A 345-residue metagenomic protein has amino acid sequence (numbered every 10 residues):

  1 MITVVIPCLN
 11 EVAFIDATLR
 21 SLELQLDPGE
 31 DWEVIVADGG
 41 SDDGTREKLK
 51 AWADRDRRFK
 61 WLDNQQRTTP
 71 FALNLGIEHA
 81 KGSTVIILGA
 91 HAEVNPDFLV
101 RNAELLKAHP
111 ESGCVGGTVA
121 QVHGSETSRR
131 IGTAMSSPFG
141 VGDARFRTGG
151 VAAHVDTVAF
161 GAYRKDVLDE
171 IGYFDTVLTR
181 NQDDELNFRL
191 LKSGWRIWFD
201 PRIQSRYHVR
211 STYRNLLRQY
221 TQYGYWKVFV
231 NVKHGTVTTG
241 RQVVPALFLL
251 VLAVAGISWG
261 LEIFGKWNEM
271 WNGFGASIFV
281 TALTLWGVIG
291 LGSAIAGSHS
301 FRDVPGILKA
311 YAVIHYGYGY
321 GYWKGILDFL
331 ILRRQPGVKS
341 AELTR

Functional and structural regions predicted by a protein language model:
R20-D31: Short, acidic, metal-binding catalytic loop of nucleotide-sugar glycosyltransferases
D38-E47, Q66, H91-E93: A conserved acidic beta->alpha catalytic loop
N64-A80, R101, V155-V158: Glycine-rich, basic loop-to-helix element that forms the pyrophosphate-binding segment of sugar-nucleotide handling
V85: Short aromatic/hydrophobic "clamp" motif used to bind/position activated sugar donors
P96-R129, Q204, H208: Conserved donor NDP-sugar-binding/catalytic core segment of glycosyltransferases
G117-H123, G132-H154, V158-F160, D169 (+1 more regions): Short, flexible, basic/aromatic active-site loop/helix in glycosyltransferases
D175-T238: Catalytic donor/gating beta->alpha subdomain of glycosyltransferases that bind UDP-sugars
F248-F329: Membrane-embedded multi-pass helical conduit in multi-pass membrane proteins, especially envelope-biosynthetic
